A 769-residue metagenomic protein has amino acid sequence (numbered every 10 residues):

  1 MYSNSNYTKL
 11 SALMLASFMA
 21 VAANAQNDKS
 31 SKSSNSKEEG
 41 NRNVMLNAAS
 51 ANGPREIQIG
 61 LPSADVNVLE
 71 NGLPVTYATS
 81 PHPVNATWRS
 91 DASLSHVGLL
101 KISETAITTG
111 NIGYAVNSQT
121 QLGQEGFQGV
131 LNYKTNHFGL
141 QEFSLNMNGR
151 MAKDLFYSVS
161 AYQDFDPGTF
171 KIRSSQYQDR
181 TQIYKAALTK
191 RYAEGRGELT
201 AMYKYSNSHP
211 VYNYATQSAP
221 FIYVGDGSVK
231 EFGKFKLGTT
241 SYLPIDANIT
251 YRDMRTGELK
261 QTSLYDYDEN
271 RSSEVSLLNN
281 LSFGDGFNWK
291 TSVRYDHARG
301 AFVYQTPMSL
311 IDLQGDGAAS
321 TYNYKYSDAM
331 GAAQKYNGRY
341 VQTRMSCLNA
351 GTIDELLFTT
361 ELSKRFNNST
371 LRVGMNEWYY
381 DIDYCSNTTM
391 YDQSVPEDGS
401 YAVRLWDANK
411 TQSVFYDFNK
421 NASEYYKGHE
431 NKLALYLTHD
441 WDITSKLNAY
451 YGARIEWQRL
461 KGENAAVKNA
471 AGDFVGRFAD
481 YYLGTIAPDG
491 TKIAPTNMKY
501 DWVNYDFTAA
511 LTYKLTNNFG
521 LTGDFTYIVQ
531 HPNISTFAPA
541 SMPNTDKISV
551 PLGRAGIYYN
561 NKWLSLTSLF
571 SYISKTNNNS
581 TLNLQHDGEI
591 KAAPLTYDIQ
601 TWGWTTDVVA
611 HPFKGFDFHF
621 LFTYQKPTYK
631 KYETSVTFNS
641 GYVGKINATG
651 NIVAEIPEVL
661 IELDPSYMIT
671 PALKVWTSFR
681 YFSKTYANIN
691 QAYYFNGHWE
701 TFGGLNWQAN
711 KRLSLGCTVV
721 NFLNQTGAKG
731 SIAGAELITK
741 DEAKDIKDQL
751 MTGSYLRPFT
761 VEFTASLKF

Functional and structural regions predicted by a protein language model:
D28-P74, K101: Extracytoplasmic beta-strand/coil segments of soluble accessory domains associated with Gram-negative outer-membrane
E56, L73-K101: Short acidic/polar hinge/loop motifs at secondary-structure boundaries that mediate gating or recognition
T79, A92-H96, T105-A186, Y192-E198 (+1 more regions): Outer-membrane beta-barrel translocator/receptor signature
Q128, D154-Y157, E194-L199, G286-W289 (+9 more regions): Repeated loop/turn-to-beta-strand initiation elements of outer-membrane beta-barrel proteins
N148, T262, I548-A555, V608-F613 (+2 more regions): Conserved C-terminal beta-signal and adjacent last beta-strands/turns of outer-membrane beta-barrel proteins
Q176, T189-R191, E198-S276, A301-C347 (+2 more regions): Acidic/polar loop-and-plug regions of large Gram-negative outer-membrane beta-barrel proteins
I353-E355, R365, T370-Y380, C385-T389 (+6 more regions): Structural signature of Gram-negative outer-membrane beta-barrels, strongest in the C-terminal barrel of TonB-dependent
S445, W563-S565, L569-T581, A592-I689 (+1 more regions): Gram-negative outer-membrane beta-barrel transporters
